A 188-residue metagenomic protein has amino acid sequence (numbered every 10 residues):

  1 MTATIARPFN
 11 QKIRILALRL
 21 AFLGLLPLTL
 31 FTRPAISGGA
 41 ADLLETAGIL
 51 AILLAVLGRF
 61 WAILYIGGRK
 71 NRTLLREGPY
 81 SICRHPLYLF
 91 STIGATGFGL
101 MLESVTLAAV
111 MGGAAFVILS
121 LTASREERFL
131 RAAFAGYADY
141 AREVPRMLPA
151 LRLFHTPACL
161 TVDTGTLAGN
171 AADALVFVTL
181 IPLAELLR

Functional and structural regions predicted by a protein language model:
M1-E77, T92-R188: Membrane-anchoring alpha-helices and their flanking helix-loop junctions
Y80: Conserved acetyl-CoA binding element of GNAT-fold acetyltransferases
C83-R84: Conserved SAM-binding loop
L87: Aromatic (Trp/Tyr) and acidic
